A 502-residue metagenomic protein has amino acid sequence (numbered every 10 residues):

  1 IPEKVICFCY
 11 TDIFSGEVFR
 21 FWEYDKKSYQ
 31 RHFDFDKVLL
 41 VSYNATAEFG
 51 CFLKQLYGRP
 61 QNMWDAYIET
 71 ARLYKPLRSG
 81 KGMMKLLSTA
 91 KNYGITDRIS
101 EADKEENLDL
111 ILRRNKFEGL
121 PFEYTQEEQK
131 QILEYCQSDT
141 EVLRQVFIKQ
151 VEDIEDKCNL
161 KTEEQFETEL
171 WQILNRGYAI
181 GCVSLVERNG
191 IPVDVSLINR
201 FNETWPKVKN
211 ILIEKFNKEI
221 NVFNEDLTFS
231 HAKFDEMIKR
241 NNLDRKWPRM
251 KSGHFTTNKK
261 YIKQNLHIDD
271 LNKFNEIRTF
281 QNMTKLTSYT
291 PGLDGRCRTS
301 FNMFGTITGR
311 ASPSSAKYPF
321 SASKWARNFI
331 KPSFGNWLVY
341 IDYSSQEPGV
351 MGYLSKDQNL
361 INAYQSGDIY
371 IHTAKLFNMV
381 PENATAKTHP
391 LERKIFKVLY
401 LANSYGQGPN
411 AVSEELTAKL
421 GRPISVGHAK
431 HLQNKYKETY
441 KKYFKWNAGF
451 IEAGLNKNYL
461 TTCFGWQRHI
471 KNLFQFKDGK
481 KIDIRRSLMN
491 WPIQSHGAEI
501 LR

Functional and structural regions predicted by a protein language model:
I1-G16, Q172, I211, E225-K387 (+1 more regions): Acidic, glycine-rich two-metal-ion catalytic cores of nucleic acid-processing enzymes
F14-E155, T373-K387: Active-site-proximal helix-loop-helix substrate-binding element of RNase H-like nuclease domains
V38-A45, E225-L227, D342, A411: Short glycine-rich phosphate-binding loop at a beta-alpha junction
R59-Q61, T96-L110, T162-I173, I220-S230 (+4 more regions): Short, surface-exposed acidic
P60-Q61, K104-L227, S355-Y364, D368: Mixed-charge, glycine-rich, non-catalytic linkers/tails in nucleic-acid processing enzymes
M63-W64, V193, L338-D342: Short hydrophobic beta-strand that contains or immediately precedes a catalytic carboxylate
Y124, E128, E134-Y135, L170-Y178 (+9 more regions): Secondary-structure capping and boundary motifs in well-ordered enzyme cores
W171-D270, A402-F450: Extended, well-ordered alpha-helical scaffold/bundle regions in very large, multi-domain proteins
